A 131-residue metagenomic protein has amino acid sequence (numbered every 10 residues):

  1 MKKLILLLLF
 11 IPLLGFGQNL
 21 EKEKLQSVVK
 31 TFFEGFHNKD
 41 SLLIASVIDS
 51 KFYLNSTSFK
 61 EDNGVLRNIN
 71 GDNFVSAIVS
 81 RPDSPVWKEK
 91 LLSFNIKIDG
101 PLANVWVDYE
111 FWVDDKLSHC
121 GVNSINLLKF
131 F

Functional and structural regions predicted by a protein language model:
K3-G17: Sec-dependent N-terminal signal peptides
G15-S46: Short, low-complexity N-terminal intrinsically disordered segments enriched in polar/charged residues
L20, L117-S118: Short, solvent-exposed loop/turn segments at secondary-structure boundaries
K30, E34, I48-D62: Short, solvent-exposed secondary-structure junction/capping segments
F32, I44, F52, V105 (+1 more regions): Hydrophobic pocket/interface hotspot
S58, L66-K116: Surface-exposed, charged secondary-structure patches
N104, C120-F131: Short beta-strand edge/turn micro-motifs at domain boundaries
